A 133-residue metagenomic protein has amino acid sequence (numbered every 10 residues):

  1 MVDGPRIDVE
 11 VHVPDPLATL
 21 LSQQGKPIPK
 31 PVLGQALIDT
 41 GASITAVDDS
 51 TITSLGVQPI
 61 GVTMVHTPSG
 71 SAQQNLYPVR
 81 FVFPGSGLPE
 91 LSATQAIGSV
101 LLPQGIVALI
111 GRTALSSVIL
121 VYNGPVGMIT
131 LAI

Functional and structural regions predicted by a protein language model:
M1-I133: Pepsin/retropepsin-fold aspartyl endopeptidases
